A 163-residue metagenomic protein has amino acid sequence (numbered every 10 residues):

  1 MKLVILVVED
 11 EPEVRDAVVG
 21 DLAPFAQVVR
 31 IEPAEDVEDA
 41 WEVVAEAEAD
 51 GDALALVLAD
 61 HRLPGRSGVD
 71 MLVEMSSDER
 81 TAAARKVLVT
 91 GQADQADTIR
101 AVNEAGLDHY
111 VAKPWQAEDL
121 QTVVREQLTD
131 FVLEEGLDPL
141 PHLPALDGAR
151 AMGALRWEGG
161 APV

Functional and structural regions predicted by a protein language model:
L3, P12-V37: Two-component/phosphorelay signaling modules centered on CheY-like receiver
V19, P33-L56: Acidic, metal-coordinating helix/loop segments flanking the phosphotransfer/catalytic sites of two-component signaling
D36, S67-D70: Acidic catalytic/metal-coordinating carboxylates
E42, V69-A82: Short amphipathic alpha-helix used as the core "switch/output" element in two-component signaling
A59-D60, T90: Active-site residues of response regulator receiver
V69-D70, A93-H109: Alpha4 helix (beta4-alpha4-beta5 surface) of REC/receiver domains from two-component response regulators
P114-V124, L128: C-terminal output helix
A117, T129-V163: CheY-like receiver
